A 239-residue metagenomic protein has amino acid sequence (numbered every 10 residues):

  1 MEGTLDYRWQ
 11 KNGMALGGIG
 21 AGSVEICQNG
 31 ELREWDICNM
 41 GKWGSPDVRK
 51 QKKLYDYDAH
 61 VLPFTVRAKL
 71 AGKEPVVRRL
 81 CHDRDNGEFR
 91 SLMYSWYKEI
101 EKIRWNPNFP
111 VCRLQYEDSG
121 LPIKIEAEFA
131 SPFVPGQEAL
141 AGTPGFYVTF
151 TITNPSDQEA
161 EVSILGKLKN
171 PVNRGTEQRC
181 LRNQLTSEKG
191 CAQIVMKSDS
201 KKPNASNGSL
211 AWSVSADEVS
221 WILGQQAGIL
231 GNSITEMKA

Functional and structural regions predicted by a protein language model:
M1-H82: Beta-strand-rich N-terminal accessory domains
E2-G3, W9-N12, I100-I103, G136-A139 (+1 more regions): Generic recognition of flexible, low-complexity loop/linker segments
W9, G17, P107, D118-P122 (+2 more regions): A generic structural signal for short, non-catalytic loop/turn and secondary-structure boundary residues
W9-K11, G20-A21, L32, V61 (+4 more regions): Extracellular structured ligand-interaction cores
S23-V24, I123-F129, L210-V214: Broad, structure-driven detector of short, well-ordered beta-strand segments within folded domains
V77-P144, W221-A239: Extended, loop-rich substrate-binding clefts of extracytoplasmic carbohydrate-active enzymes
P132-K238: Polysaccharide-binding surfaces and accessory modules of carbohydrate-active proteins
